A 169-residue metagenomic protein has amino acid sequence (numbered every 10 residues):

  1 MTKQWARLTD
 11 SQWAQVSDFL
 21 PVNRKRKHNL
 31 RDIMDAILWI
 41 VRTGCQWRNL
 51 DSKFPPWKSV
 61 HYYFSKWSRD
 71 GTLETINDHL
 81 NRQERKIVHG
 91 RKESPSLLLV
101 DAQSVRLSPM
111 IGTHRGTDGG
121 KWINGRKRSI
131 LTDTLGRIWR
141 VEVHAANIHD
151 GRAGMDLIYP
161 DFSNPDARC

Functional and structural regions predicted by a protein language model:
M1-C169: Short alpha-helical elements
